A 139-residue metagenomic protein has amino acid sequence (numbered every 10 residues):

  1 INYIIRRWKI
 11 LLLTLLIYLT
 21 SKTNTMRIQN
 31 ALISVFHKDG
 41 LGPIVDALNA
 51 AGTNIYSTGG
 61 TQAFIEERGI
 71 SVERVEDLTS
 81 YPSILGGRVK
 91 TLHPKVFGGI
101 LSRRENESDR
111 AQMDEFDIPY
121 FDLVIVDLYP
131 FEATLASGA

Functional and structural regions predicted by a protein language model:
L13, I28-N30, L128: Short secondary-structure boundary segments
T14, T20-T25: Ala/Thr-enriched low-complexity intrinsically disordered regions
T25-L78: N-terminal glycine-/serine-/threonine-rich phosphate-binding loop
G60-A136: Glycine-rich nucleotide/cofactor/substrate-binding loop typically near the N-terminus or early in the first domain
A139: Short glycine-enriched, charge-decorated loop/helix-capping segments at active-site entrances that position
